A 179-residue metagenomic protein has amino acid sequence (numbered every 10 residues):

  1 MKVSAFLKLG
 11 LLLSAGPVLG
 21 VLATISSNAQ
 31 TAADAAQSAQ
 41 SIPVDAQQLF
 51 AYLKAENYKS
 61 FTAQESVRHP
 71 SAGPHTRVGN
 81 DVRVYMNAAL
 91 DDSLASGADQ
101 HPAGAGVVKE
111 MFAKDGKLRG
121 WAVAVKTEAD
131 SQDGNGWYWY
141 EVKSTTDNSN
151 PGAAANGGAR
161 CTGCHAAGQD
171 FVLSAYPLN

Functional and structural regions predicted by a protein language model:
K2-S14: Bacterial N-terminal signal peptides that target proteins for export
V3-S4, N87, T146: Short, structured coil/loop segments at alpha-helix boundaries
L12, V82-P102: Amphipathic repeat-derived elements
S14, S66-H69, S93, T145-N148: Amphipathic alpha-helical interaction segments
G16, G20-A89: General detector of N-terminal leader/presequence modules that precede the first folded domain
N28-F61, L94-N179: Sequence context surrounding c-type heme c attachment/ligation sites in exported
